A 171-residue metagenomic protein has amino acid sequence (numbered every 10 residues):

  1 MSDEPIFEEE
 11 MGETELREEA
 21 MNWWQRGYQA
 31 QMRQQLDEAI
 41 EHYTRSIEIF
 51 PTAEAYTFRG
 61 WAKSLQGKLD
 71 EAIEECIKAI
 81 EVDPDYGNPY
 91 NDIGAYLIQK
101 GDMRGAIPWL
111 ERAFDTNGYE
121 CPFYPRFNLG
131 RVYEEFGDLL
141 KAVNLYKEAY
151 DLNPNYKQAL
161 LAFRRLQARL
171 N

Functional and structural regions predicted by a protein language model:
D3-N22, T116-E120: TPR-adjacent "capping" and linker segments in tetratricopeptide-repeat scaffold/adaptor proteins
L16-E54, F58, L65: Alpha-helical segment of the N-proximal tetratricopeptide repeat
R17, F50-P51, P84, G118-E120 (+1 more regions): Short coil turns that delineate tetratricopeptide repeat
N22, A55-Y56, P89, F123-P125 (+1 more regions): TPR alpha-solenoid repeat register
M32-H42, Q66-K78, K100-D115, F136-L145 (+1 more regions): Structural signature of tandem alpha-helical TPR/SEL1-like repeats, specifically the intra-repeat loop/turn
I47, I80, F114-T116, Y150 (+1 more regions): A conserved position within tetratricopeptide repeats
